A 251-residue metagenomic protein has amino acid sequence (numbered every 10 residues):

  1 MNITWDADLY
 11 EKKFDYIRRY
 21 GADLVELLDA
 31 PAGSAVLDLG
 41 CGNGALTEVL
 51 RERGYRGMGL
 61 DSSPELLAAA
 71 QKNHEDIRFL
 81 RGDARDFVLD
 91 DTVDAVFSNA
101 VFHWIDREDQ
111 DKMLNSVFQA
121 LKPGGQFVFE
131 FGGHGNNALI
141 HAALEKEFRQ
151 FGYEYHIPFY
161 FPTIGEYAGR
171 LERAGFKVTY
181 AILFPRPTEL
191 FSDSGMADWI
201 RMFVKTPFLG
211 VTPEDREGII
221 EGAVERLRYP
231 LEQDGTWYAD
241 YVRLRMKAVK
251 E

Functional and structural regions predicted by a protein language model:
M1-S34, A45-V49: Conserved class I S-adenosyl-L-methionine
L37-D86: Class I SAM-dependent methyltransferase SAM/SAH-binding core
R85-V96: A short acidic, Gly/Pro-enriched loop at the edge of an enzyme's catalytic core that lines a small-molecule cofactor
A95-D109: A short SAM/SAH-binding and catalytic strip from SAM-dependent methyltransferases
D111-Q126: A short glycine-rich, Lys/Arg-flanked "PGG" loop and its adjoining helix->strand segment in the class I
V128-Q150: Conserved class I S-adenosyl-L-methionine
Y160-A174: Short alpha-helix
T179-G235: C-terminal helical/coil "lid" or tail adjacent to the Rossmann-like core of SAM-dependent
